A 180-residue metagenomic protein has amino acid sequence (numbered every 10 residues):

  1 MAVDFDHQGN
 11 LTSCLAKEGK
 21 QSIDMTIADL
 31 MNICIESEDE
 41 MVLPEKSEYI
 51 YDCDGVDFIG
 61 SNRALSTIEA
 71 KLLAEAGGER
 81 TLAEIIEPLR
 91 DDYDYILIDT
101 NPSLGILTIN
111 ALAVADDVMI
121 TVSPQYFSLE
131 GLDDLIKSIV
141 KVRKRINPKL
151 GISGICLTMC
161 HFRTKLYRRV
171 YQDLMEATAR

Functional and structural regions predicted by a protein language model:
M1-R180: P-loop NTP-binding core
